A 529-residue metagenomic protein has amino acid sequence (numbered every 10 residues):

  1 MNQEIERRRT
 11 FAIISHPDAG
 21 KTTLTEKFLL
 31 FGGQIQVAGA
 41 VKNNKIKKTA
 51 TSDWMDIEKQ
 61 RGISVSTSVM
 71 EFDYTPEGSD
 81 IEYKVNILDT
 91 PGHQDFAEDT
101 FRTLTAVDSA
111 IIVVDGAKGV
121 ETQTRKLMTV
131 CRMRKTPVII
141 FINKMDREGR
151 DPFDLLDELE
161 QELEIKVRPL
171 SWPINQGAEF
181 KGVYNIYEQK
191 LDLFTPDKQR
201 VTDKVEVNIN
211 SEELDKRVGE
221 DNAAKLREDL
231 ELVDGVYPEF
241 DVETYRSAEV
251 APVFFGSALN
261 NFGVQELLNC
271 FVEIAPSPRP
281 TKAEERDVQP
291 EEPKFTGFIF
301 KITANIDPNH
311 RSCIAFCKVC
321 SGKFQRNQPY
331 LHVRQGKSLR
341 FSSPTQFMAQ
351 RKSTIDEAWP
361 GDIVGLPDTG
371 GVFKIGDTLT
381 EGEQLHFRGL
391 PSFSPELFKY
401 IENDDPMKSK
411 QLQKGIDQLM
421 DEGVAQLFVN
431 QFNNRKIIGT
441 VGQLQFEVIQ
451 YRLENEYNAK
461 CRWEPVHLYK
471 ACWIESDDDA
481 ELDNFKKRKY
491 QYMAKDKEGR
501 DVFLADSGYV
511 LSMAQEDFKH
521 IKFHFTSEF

Functional and structural regions predicted by a protein language model:
M1-F529: Structural and coupling elements of P-loop NTPases
